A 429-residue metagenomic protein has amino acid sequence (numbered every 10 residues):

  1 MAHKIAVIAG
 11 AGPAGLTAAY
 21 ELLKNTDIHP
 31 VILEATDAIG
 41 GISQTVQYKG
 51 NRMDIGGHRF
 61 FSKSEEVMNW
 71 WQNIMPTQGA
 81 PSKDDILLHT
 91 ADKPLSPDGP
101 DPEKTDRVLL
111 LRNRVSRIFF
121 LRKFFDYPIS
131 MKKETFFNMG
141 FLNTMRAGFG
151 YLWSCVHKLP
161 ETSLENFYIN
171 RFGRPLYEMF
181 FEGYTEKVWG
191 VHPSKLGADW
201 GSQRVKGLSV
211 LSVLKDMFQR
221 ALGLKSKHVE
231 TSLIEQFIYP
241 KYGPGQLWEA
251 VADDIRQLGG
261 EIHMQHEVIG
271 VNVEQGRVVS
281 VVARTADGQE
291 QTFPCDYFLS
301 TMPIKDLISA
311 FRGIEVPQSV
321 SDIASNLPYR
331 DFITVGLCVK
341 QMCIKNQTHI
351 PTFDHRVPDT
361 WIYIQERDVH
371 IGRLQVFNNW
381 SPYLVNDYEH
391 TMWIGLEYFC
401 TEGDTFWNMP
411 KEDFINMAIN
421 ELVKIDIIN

Functional and structural regions predicted by a protein language model:
H3-I32: N-terminal Rossmann-like FAD-binding beta1-loop-alpha1 element of flavoenzymes
A14, A38, K305: Conserved Rossmann-like nucleotide-cofactor binding loop
Y20, K24, D253, I364: Short, well-ordered alpha-helices that flank and scaffold nucleotide-derived cofactor binding pockets
L23-Y48: Glycine-rich FAD pyrophosphate-binding loop
N25, P240, M264-N408, E412-D426: Mid-domain catalytic core of redox enzymes that form a hydrophobic substrate pocket/lid adjacent to a catalytic redox
K49-C155: Dinucleotide-binding Rossmann-like beta1-alpha1 core, especially the glycine-rich loop that anchors the ADP
K132-T135, M139-G140, T144-E274, V279 (+3 more regions): Active-site/ligand-binding neighborhood in enzyme catalytic cores
